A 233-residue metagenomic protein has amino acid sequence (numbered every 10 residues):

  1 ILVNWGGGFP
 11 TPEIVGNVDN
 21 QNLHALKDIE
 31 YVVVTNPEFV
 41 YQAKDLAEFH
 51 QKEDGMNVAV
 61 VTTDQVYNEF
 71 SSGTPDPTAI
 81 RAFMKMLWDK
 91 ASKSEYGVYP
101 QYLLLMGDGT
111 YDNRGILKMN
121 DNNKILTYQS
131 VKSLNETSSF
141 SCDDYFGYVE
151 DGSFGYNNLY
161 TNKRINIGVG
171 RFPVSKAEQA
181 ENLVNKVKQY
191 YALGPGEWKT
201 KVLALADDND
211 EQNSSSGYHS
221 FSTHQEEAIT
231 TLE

Functional and structural regions predicted by a protein language model:
I1-E233: Cysteine-dependent hydrolase recognition
